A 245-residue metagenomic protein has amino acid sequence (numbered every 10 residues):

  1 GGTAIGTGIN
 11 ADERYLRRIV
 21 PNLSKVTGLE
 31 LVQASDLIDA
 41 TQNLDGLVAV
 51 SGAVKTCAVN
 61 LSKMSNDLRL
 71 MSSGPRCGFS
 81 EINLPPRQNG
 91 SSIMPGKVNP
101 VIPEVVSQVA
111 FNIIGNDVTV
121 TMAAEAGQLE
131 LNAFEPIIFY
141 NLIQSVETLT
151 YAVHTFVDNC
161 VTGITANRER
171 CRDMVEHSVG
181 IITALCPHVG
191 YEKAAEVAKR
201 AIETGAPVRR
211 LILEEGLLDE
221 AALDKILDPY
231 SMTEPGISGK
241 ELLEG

Functional and structural regions predicted by a protein language model:
G1-G245: Conserved, well-structured ligand/cofactor-binding cores
